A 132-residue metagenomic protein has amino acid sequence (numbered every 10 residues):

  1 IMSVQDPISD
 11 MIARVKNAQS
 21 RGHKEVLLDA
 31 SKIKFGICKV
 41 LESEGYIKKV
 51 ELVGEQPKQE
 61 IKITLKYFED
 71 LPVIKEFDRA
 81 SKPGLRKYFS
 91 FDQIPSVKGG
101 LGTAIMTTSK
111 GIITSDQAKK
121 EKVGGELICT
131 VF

Functional and structural regions predicted by a protein language model:
I1-F132: Core subunits and conserved enzymes of cellular information-processing and envelope-translocation systems across
